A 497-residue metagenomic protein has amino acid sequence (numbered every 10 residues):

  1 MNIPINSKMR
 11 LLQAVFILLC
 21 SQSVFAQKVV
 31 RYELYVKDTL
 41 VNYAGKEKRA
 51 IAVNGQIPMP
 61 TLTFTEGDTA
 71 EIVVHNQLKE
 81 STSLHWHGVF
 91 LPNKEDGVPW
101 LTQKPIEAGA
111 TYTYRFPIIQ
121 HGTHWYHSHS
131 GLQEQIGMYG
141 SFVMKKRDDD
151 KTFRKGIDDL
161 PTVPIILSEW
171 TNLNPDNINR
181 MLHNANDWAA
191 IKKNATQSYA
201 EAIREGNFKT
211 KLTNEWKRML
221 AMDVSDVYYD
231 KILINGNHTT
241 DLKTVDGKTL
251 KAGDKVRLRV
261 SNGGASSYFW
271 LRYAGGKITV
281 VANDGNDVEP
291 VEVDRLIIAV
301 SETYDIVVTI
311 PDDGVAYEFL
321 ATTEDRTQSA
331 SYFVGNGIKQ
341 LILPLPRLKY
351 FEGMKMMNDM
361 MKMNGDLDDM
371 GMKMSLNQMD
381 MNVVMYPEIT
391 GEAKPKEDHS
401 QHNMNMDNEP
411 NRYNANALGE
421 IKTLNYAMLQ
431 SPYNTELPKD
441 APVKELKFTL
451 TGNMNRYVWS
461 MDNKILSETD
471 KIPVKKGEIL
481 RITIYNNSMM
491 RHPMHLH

Functional and structural regions predicted by a protein language model:
M1-V29: Bacterial Sec-dependent N-terminal signal peptides
Q27-I298, I338-M370: Histidine-centered copper-binding motifs that mark active-site loops of extracellular/periplasmic copper enzymes
V30-E33, M138-E201, V291-I479: Extended terminal and domain-junction accessory segments
A70, Y112, V256, Y304 (+2 more regions): Short beta-strand segments enriched for Tyr within beta-sheet-rich domains, predominantly fibronectin type III
T82-H87, H127-H129, M370-M372, M379 (+2 more regions): Histidine-centered active-site/metal-ligand motif
L84, H124-H127, L258-V260, F269-R272 (+6 more regions): Short, structured motif recognition centered on aromatic/hydrophobic residues
T239-F269, P432, E436-M454, M461-R491 (+1 more regions): Surface-exposed interaction/gating patches
G263, A274-G276, D313, T322-E324 (+1 more regions): Short, loop-centered acidic/histidine patches that primarily coordinate divalent metals
